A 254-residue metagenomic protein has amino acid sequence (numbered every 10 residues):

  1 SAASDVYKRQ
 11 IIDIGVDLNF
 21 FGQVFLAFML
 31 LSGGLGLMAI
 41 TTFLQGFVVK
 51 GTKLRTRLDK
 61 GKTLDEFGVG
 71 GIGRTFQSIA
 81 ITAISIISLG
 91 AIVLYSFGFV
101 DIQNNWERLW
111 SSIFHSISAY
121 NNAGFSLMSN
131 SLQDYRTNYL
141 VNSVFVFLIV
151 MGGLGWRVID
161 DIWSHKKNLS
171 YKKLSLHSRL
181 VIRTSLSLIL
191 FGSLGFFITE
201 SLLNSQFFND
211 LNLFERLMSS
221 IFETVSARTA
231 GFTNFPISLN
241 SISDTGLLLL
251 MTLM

Functional and structural regions predicted by a protein language model:
S1-M254: Membrane-proximal intracellular helices of multi-pass ion channels
